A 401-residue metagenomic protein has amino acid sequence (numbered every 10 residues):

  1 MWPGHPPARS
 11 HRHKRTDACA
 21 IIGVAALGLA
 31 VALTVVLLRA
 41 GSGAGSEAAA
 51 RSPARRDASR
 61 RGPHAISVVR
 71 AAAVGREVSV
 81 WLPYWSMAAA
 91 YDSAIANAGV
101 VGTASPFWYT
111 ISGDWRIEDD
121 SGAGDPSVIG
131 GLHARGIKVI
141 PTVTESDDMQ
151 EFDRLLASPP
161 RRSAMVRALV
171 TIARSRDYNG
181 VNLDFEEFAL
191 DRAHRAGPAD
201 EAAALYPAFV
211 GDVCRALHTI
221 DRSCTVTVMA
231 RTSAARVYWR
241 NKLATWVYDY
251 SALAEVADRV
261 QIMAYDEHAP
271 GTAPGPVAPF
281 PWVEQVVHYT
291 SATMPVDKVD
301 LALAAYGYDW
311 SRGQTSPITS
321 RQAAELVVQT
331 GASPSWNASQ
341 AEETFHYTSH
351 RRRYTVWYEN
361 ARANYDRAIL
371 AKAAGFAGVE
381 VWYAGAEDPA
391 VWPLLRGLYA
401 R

Functional and structural regions predicted by a protein language model:
H11-A26: N-terminal Sec-pathway targeting helices
L33-R56: C-terminal region of N-terminal signal peptides and the immediate post-cleavage residues of exported proteins
R51-T171: Glycan-recognition patch characteristic of GH18 chitinases/ENGases and related GlcNAc/peptidoglycan-binding proteins
R61-I66, K298-L370, Y399-R401: Glycan-binding loop/region signatures in secreted carbohydrate-active enzymes
Y84-A98, P159-R174, R240-S251, E359-K372: Short, acidic/polar
A104, L183, V260, L301 (+2 more regions): Conserved, mostly hydrophobic/aromatic
G113-A123, A189-T330: Substrate-binding surface in catalytic domains of secreted glycosidases
N364-R401: Acidic/aromatic/glycine-rich contiguous surface patches that form carbohydrate-binding/processing clefts and analogous
